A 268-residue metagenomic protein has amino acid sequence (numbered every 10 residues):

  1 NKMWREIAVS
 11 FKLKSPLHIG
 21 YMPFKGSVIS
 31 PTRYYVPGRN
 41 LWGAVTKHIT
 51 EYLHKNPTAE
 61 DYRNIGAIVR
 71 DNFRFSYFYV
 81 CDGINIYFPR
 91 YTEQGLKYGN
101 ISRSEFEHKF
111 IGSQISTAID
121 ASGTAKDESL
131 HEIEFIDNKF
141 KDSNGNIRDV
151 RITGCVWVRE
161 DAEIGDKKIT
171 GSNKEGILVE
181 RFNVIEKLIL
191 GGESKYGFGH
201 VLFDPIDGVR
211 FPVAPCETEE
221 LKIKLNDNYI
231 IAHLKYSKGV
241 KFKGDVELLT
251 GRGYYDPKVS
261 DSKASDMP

Functional and structural regions predicted by a protein language model:
N1-P268: Basic, Gly/Ser/Thr-rich N-terminal segments that form RNA-phosphate-binding interfaces in CRISPR RAMP
